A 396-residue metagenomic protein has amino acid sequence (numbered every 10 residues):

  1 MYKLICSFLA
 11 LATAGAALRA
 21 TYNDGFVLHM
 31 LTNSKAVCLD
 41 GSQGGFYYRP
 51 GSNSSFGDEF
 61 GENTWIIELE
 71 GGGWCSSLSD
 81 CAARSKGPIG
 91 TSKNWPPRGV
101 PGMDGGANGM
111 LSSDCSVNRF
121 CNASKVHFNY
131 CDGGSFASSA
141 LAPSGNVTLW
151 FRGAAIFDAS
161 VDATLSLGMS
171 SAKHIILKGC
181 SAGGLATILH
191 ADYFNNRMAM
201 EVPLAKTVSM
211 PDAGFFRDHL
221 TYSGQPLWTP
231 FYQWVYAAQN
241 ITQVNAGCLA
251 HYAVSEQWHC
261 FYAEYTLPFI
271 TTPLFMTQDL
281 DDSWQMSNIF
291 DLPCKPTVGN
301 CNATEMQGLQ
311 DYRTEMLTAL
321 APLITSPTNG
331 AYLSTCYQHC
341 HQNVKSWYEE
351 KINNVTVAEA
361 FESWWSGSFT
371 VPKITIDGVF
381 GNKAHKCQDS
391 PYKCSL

Functional and structural regions predicted by a protein language model:
Y2-A17: Cleavable N-terminal signal peptides of Sec/SRP-targeted secreted and luminal proteins
A17-L396: C-terminal His-loop and adjacent cap/lid subdomain of alpha/beta-hydrolase
